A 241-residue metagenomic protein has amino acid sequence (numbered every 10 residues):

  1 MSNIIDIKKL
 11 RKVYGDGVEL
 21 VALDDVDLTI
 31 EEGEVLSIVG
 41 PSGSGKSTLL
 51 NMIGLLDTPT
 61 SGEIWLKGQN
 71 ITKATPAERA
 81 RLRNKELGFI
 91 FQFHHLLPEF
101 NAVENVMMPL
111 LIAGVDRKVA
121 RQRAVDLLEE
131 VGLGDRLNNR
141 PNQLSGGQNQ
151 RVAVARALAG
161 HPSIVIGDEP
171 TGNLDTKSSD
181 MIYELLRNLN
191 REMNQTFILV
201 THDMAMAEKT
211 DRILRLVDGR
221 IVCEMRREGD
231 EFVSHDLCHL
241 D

Functional and structural regions predicted by a protein language model:
S2-L216: ABC family nucleotide-binding domain
R220-D241: Conserved beta-strand-loop-alpha-helix hinge in the C-terminal portion of ABC ATPase nucleotide-binding domains
